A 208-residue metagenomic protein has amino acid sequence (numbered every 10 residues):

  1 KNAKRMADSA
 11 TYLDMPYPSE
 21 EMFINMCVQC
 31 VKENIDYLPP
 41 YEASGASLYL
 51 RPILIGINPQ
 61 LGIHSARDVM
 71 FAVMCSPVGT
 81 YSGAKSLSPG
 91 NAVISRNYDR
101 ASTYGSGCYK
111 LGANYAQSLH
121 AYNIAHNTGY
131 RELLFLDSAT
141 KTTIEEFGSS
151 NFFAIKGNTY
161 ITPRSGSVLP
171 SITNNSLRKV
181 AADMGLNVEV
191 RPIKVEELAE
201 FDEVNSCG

Functional and structural regions predicted by a protein language model:
K1-E33, I53, Q60-G208: Helix-start/capping segments and mature chain N-termini
Y37-E42, I63-S65: Short, charge-rich binding segments
P39-I55: Extended, Lys/Arg-enriched charged tracts that mediate electrostatic binding to polyanionic substrates
